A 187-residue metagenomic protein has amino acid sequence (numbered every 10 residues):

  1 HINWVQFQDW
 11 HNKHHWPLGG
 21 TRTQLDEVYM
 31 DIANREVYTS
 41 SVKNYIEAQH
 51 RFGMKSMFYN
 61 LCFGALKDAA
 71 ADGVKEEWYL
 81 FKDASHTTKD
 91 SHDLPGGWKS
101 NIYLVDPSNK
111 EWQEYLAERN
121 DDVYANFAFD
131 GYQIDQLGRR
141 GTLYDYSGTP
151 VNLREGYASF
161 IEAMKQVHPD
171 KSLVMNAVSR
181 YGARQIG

Functional and structural regions predicted by a protein language model:
H1-T23, V123-G131: Catalytic domains of carbohydrate-active enzymes, especially glycoside hydrolases
N3-F7, S56-Y59, Y132-I134, L173-M175: Hydrophobic faces of well-ordered beta-strands that scaffold small-molecule active sites in alpha/beta enzyme cores
W10-N12, L61-A65, L137-R139, V178-R180: Active-site beta-loop-alpha junctions enriched in small/polar residues
K13-N60, T149-Y157, A163: Aromatic-lined substrate-binding rim segments of carbohydrate-active enzymes
G19-Q24, V28-M30, A70-S85, Y146-T149 (+1 more regions): Short low-complexity, flexible loop/linker segments enriched in glycine and/or proline with clustered acidic
N34-T39, G64-L66, R180-R184: Acidic-and-aromatic substrate-binding clefts and catalytic sites of carbohydrate-active enzymes
N44, S56-F127: Active-site-adjacent "subsite" loops/lids of carbohydrate-active enzymes
L104-G187: Active-site neighborhood of glycoside hydrolase catalytic domains
